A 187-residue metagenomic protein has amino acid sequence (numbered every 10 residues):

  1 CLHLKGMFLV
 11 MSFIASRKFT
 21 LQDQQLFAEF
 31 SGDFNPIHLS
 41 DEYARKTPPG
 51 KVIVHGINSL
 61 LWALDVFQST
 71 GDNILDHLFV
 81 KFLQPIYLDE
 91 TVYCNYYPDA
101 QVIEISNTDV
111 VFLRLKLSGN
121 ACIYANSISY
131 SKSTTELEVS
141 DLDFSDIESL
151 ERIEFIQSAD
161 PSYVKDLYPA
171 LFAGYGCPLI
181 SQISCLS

Functional and structural regions predicted by a protein language model:
C1-V10: Short, Lys/Arg-enriched N-terminal segments with co-localized hydrophobic residues within the first ~10-30 amino acids
L9-F19, D72-I147: HotDog/MaoC-like acyl-thioester-processing domains
L9-V52, I123-L186: Catalytic strand-loop segment that frames the active site of acyl-thioester-processing enzymes
R45-A100, R114, G174-S187: Hydrophobic beta-strand-centered segment that forms part of the acyl-chain substrate-binding groove
